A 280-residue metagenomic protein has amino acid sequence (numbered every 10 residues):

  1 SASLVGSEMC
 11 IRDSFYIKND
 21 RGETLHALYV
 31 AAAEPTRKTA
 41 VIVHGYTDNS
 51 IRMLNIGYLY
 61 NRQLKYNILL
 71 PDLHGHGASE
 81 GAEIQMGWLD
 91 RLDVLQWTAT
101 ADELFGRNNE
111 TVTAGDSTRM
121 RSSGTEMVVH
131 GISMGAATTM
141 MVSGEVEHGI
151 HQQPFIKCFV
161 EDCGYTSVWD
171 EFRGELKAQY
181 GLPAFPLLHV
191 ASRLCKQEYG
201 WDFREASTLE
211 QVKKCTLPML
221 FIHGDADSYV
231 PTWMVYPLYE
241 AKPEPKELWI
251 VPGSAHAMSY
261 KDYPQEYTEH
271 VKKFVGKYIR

Functional and structural regions predicted by a protein language model:
S1-G6, C10-I11: Single conserved hydrophobic/aromatic residue that forms the stacking wall/gate of nucleotide- or nucleobase-binding
D20-A101: Membrane-embedded segments
I56, T208, L217, P231-E240: Short alpha-helix in the alpha/beta-hydrolase fold that links the catalytic acid
M141-W201, E210: Hydrolase active-site cap/lid region
K214-T216, F221-H223, D227: Short beta-strand/loop motif that positions the catalytic acidic residue of the alpha/beta-hydrolase fold
A226-V230, A257-M258: Acidic catalytic loop of the alpha/beta-hydrolase fold
E240-A257: Catalytic histidine neighborhood in serine/cysteine hydrolases with alpha/beta-hydrolase-type architecture
D262-R280: Catalytic active-site module of serine/aspartate enzymes centered on a nucleophile-bearing elbow/loop
